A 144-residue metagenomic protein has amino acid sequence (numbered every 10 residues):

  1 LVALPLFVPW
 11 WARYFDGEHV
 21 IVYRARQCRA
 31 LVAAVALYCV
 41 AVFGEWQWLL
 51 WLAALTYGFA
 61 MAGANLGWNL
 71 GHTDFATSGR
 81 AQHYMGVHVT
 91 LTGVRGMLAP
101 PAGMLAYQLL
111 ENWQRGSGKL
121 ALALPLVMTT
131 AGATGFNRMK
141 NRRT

Functional and structural regions predicted by a protein language model:
P5-V20, Y107: Helix-to-loop junctions at the C-terminal end of transmembrane segments in multipass secondary transporters
D16-L31: Cytoplasmic membrane-interface "Motif A"-like loop-to-helix N-cap segments of 12-TM Major Facilitator Superfamily
A30-E45: C-terminal ends and interior cores of transmembrane alpha-helices in multi-pass membrane transporters/permeases
W48-G63: Hydrophobic core of transmembrane alpha-helices in multi-pass small-molecule transporters, especially MFS/SLC-type
G63-T77: Intracellular juxtamembrane helix-capping segments at the cytosolic ends of symmetry-related transmembrane helices
A76-H88: Loop-to-transmembrane helix entry/capping segments in MFS-fold secondary transporters and related SLC/MFSD carriers
Y107-M128: A membrane-interface helix-boundary motif in multi-pass transporters
A123-T144: Multi-pass alpha-helical transporter architecture, strongest for 12-TM Major Facilitator/SLC carriers used
